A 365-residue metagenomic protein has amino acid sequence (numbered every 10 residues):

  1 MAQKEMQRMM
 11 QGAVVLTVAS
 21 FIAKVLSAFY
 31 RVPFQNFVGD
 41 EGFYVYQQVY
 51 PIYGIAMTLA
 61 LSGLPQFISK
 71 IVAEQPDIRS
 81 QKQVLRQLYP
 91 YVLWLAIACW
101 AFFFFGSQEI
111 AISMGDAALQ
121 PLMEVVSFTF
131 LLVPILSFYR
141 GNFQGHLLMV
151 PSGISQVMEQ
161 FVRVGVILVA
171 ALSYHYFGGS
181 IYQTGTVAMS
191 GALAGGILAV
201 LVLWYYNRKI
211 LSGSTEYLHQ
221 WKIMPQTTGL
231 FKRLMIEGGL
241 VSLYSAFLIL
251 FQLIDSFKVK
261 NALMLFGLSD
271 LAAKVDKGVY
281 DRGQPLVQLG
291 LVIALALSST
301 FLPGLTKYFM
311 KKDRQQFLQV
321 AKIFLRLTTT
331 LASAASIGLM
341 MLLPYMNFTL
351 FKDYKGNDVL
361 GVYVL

Functional and structural regions predicted by a protein language model:
M1-L26, Q83, K222-L248: N-terminal membrane topogenesis motif
V25-G42, L243-G290, K307, N347-K352: Helix-terminus/linker motif at the lipid-water interface of multi-pass membrane proteins
Y44-A60, L240, A272-A294, L325-L327: Alpha-helical transmembrane segments of polytopic membrane transporters and translocases
L61-P76, L291-D313: Helix-loop junctions and terminal segments of transmembrane helices in multi-pass membrane transport/translocation
Q87-I110, A321-F351, V359-Y363: Alpha-helical transmembrane segments of multi-pass membrane transport and lipid-handling proteins
A117-F138, D353-L365: Alpha-helical transmembrane segments of multi-pass membrane proteins
P134-S155, V364-L365: Membrane-interface junctions at transmembrane-helix termini in multi-pass inner-membrane proteins
S155-V169, G178-S212: Hydrophobic alpha-helical transmembrane segments
